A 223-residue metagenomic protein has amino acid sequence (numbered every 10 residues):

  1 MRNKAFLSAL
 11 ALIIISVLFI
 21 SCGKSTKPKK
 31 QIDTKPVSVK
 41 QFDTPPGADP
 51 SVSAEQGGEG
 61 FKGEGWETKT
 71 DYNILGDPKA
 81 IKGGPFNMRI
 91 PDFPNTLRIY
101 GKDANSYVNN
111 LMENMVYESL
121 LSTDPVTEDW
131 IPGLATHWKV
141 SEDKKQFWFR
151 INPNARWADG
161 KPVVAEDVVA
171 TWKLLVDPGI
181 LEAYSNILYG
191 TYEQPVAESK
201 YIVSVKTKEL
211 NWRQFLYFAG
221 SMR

Functional and structural regions predicted by a protein language model:
M1-A9: Bacterial N-terminal signal peptides that target proteins for export
L18-S21: C-terminal motif of bacterial Sec signal peptides marking the signal peptidase cleavage site
G23-S25: Bacterial signal peptide processing site
P28-I81: N-terminal pre-domain segments of enzymes
S53-I74, G84-E142, K173: N-terminal lobe/hinge region of extracytoplasmic solute-binding protein
I81-P85, M115, G133-A135, E142-Q146 (+3 more regions): Extracytoplasmic
T136-L181, S204-K206: Aromatic- and charge-enriched surface segment that lines or borders ligand/interaction sites
N186-R223: Surface-exposed binding/hinge segments that line and control ligand-binding clefts or catalytic entry sites
